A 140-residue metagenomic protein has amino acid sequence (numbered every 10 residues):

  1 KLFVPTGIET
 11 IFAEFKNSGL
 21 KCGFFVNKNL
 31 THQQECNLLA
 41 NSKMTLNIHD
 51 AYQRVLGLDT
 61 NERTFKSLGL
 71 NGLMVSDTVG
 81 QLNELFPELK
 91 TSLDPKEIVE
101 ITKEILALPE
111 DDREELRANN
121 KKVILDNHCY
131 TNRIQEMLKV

Functional and structural regions predicted by a protein language model:
K1-E88, T131, Q135: Nucleotide-sugar donor-binding catalytic core of glycosyltransferases
G7, N27-L30, E97, D112 (+1 more regions): Soluble or luminal CAZymes and related metallo-dependent hydrolases
I11, R63, I101, N119-N120: Short, hydrophobic/aromatic alpha-helical segments in well-folded domains
F15, I105-L108: Hydrophobic helix-cap positions at the C-terminus of alpha-helices in RecA-like/P-loop ATPase nucleotide-binding cores
L56, P87-K90, P109, K122: Generic anion/oxyanion-binding catalytic loop in active/binding sites
N61, S92-P95, N127: Conserved aromatic
N83-E104: Change "using UDP/GDP/dTDP sugars" to "using nucleotide sugars
A107-L138: A charged, aromatic-enriched C-terminal amphipathic alpha-helix characteristic of glycosyltransferases across folds
